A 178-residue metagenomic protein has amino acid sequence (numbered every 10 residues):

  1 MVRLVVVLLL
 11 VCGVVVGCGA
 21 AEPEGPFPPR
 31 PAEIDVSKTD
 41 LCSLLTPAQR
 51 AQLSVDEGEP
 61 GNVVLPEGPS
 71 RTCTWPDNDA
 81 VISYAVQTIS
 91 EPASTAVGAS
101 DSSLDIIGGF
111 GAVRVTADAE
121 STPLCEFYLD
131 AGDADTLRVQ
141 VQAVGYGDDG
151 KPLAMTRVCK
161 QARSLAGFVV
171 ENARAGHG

Functional and structural regions predicted by a protein language model:
M1-L10: N-terminal export and membrane-targeting signals
V14-G17: C-terminal motif of bacterial Sec signal peptides marking the signal peptidase cleavage site
G19-E22: Bacterial signal peptide processing site
F27-A48: Post-signal peptide N-terminal segment of mature Sec-exported envelope proteins
A48-L53, A80-Y84, D133, A166-V170: Extracellular/mature segments of secreted proteins
Q52-D118: Short, solvent-exposed recognition patches
D101-G178: A short, solvent-exposed beta-edge/loop patch
